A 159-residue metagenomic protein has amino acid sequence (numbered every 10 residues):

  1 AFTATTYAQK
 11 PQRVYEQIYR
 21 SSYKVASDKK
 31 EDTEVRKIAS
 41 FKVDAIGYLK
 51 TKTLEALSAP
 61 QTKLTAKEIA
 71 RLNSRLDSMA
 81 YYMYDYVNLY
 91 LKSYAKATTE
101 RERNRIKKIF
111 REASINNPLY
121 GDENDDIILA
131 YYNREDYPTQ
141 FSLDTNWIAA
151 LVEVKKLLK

Functional and structural regions predicted by a protein language model:
A1-Q12: Bacterial Sec-dependent N-terminal signal peptides
K10-K29: Short N-terminal segments immediately surrounding and downstream of signal-peptide cleavage
V14-I18, T53, E68, Y86 (+3 more regions): Structural recognition of alpha-solenoid helical scaffolds
S27-R36, S58-K63, A95-E100, L119 (+1 more regions): Charged, low-complexity interaction regions
E34-D44, I69-N73, R103-R111: Short, charged, amphipathic alpha-helical segments
R36, K42, I46-T51, L76-M83 (+2 more regions): Long amphipathic alpha-helices with heptad-repeat character, especially coiled-coil-forming segments used
G47-A95: Mid-chain, structured segments of secreted extracytoplasmic proteins
R101-K159: C-terminal amphipathic alpha-helix
